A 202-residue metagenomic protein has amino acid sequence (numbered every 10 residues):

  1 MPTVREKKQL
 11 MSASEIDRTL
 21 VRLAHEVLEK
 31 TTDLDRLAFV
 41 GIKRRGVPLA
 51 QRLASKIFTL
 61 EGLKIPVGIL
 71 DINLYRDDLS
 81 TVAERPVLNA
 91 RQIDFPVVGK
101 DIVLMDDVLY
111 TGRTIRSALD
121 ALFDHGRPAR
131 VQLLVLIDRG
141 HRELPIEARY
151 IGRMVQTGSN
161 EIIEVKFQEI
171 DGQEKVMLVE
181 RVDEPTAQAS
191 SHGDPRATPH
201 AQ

Functional and structural regions predicted by a protein language model:
M1-Q202: PRPP-associated nucleotide enzymes
